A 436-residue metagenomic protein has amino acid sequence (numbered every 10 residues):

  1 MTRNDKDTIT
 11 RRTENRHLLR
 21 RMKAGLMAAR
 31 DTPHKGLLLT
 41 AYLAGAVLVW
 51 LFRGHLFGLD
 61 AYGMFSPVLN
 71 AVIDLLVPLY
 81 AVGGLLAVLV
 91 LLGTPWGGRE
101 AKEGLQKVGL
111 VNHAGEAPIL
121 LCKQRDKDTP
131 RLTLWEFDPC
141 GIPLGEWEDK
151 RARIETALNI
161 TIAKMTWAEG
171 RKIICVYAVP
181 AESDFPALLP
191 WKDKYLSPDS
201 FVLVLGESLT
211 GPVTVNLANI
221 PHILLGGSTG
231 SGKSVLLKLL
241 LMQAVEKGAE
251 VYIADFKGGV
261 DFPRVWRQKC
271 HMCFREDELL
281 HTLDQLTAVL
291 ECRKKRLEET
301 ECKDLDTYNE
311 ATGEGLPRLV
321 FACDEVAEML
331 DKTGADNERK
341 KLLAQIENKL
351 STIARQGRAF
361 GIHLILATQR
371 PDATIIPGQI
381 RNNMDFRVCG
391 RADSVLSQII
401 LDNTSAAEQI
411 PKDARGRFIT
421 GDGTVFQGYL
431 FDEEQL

Functional and structural regions predicted by a protein language model:
T2-W96, K192-C302, L316-V395, I400-D402 (+2 more regions): P-loop NTPase catalytic phosphate-binding loop
G83-V204, T210-G211, P371: N-terminal "pre-motor" subdomain/linker immediately upstream of P-loop NTPase catalytic cores
G104-V108, V289, I400, Y429: Residues that form generic nucleotide/phosphate-binding pockets
L134-C140, I223, C270, V425: Short hinge/gating elements
C140-P143, E182-D184, P221, A327 (+2 more regions): Residues that cap or initiate secondary-structure elements
K172-C175, E182-P190, D393-L436: Conserved P-loop NTPase
D306-G313: Conserved alpha-helical scaffold flanking the Walker A/P-loop in AAA+ ATPase domains
